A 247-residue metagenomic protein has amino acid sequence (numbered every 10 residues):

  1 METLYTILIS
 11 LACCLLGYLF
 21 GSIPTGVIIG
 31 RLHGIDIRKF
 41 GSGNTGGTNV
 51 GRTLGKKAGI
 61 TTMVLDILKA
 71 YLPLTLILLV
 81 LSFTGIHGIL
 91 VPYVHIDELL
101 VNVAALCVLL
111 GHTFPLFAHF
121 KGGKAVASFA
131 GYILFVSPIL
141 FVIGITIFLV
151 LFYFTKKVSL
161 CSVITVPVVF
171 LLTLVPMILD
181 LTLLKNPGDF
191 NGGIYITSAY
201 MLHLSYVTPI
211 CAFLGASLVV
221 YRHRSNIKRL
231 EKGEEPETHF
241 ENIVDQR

Functional and structural regions predicted by a protein language model:
I7-L15, I60, E98-L106, A130 (+3 more regions): Hydrophobic alpha-helical transmembrane segments
L8-L32: N-terminal signal-anchor transmembrane alpha helix
I9, A58-T61, K69-L116, V136-I143 (+2 more regions): Nucleotide and nucleotide-moiety/phosphate-recognizing core
V27-G59, G122, R224, K228-R247: Cytosolic, membrane-interface loops and tails of multi-pass inner-membrane proteins
D36-G47, L116-A130, K157-V168: Short, non-helical or kinked segments that cap or interrupt transmembrane helices
G51-K56, I77, C107, A125-K157 (+1 more regions): Interfacial segments of multi-pass membrane proteins
V64-L68, I147, I164-P167: Hydrophobic residues within alpha-helical transmembrane segments of multi-pass solute transporters/permease subunits
Y195-R247: C-terminal membrane-associated helical module and adjoining short loops/tails
